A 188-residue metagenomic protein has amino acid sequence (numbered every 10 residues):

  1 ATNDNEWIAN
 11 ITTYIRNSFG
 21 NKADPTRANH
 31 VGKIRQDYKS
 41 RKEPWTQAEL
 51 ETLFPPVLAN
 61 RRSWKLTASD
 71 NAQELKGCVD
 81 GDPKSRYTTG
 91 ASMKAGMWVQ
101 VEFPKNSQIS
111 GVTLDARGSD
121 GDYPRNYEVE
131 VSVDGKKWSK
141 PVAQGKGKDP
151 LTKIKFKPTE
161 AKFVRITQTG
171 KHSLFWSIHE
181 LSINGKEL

Functional and structural regions predicted by a protein language model:
T2-R61: Flexible coil segments in periplasmic/lumen-exposed cytochrome c-class electron-transfer proteins
F54-K105, I109, R117-Y123, K137 (+3 more regions): Disordered, acidic Ser/Thr/Pro-rich linker "stalks" and the adjacent N-terminal cap of the next globular domain
G111, F163-R165: Short, conserved beta-strand segments of beta-strand-rich sandwich/propeller modules, principally
Y127-V129: Short beta-strand elements bearing conserved aromatic residues within extracellular beta-rich modules
L151-K157: Exposed aromatic-hydrophobic patches
T159-A161: Extracellular Ig-like/FN3 beta-sandwich strand-entry sites
T167-L174: Short beta-strand-plus-loop segments that form exposed binding edges in beta-rich domains
